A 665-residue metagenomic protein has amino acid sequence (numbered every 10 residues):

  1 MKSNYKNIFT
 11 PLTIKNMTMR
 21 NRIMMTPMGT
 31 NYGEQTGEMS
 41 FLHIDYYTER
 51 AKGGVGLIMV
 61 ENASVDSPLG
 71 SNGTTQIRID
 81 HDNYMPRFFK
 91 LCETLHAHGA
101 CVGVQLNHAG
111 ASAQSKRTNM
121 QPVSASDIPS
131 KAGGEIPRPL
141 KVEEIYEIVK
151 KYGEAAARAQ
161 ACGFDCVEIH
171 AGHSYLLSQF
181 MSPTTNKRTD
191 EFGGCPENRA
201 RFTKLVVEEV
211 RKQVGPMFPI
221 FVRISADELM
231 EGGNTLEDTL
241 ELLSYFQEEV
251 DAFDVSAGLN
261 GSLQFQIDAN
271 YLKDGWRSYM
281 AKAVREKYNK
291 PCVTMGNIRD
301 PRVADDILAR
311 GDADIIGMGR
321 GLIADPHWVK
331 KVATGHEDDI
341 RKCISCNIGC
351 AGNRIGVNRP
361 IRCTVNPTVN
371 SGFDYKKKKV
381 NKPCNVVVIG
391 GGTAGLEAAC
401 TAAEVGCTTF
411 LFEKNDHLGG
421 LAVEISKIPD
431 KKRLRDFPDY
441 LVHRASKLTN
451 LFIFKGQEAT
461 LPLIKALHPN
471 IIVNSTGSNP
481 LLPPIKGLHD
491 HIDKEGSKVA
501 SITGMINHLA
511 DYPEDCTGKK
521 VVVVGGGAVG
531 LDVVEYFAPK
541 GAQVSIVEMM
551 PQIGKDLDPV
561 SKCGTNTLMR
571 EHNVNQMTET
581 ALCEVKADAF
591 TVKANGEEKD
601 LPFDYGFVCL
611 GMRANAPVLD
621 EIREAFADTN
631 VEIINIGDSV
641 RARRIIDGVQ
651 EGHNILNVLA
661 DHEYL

Functional and structural regions predicted by a protein language model:
M1-I389, T393, E397-E404, T408-T409 (+4 more regions): Flavin-dependent oxidoreductase catalytic cores
G37, S71, D305-D306, V329-K330 (+7 more regions): Short amphipathic alpha-helical segments
A100, F218, K290, P469 (+2 more regions): A short helix->loop->beta-strand "cap" motif at the edges of active sites that frequently abuts
D268-K273, K376-K378, P383-C384, E424-D436 (+3 more regions): Short, contiguous acidic/charged loop-to-helix segments that flank catalytic cores in large enzymes
P367-K379, K447, I453, L481-K540 (+1 more regions): Glycine-rich dinucleotide-binding loop and its adjacent helix/turn
V388-K455, L481, G526-V560, C609 (+1 more regions): Beta1-alpha1 glycine-rich phosphate/pyrophosphate-binding loop at the start of Rossmann-like nucleotide-binding domains
R435-L481, D490, G496-K519, P539-E624: A Rossmann-like FAD-binding core segment of flavoenzymes
V533, L557-D558, I636-L665: A conserved FAD-binding loop/helix module that cradles the flavin
